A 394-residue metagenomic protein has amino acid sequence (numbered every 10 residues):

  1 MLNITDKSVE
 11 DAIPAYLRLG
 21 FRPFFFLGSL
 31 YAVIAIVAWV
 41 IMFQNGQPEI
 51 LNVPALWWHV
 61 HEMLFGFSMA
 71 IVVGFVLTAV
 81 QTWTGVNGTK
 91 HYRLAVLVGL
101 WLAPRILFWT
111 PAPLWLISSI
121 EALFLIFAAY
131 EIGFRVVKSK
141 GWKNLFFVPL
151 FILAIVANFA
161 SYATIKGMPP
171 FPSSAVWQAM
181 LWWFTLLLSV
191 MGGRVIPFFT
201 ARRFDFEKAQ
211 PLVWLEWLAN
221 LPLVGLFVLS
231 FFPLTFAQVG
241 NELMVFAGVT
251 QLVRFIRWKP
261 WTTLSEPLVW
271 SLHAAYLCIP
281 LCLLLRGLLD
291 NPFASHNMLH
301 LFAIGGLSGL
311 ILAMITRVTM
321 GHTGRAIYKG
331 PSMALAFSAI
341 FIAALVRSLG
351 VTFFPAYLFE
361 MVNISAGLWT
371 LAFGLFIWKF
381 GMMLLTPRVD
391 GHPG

Functional and structural regions predicted by a protein language model:
M1-G394: Hydrophobic alpha-helical transmembrane segments of multi-pass integral membrane proteins
